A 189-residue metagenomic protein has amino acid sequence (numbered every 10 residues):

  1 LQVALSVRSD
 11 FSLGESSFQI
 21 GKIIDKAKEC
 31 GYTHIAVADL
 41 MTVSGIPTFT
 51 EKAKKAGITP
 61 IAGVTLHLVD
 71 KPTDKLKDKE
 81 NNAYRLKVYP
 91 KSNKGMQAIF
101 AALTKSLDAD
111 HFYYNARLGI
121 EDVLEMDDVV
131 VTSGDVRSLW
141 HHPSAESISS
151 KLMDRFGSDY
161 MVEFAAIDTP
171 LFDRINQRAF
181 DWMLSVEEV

Functional and structural regions predicted by a protein language model:
L1-V189: Phosphodiester-processing cores and adjacent nucleic acid-binding clamps
